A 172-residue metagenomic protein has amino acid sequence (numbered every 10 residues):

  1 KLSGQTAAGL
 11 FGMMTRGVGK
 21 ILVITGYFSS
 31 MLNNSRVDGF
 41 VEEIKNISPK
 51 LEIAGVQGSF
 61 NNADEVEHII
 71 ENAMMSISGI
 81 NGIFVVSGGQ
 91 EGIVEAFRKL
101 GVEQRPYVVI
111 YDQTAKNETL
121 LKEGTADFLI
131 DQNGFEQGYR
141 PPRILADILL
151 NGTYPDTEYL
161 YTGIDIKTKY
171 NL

Functional and structural regions predicted by a protein language model:
K1-G12, E123-F135: Short beta-strand elements at the ligand-binding edges of bilobed clamshell
S3-A7, M31-L51, E65, I69 (+2 more regions): Short, solvent-exposed amphipathic alpha-helices that sit in or adjacent to ligand/effector-binding or catalytic
G12-I21: Glycine-rich phosphate/diphosphate-binding loops that line cofactor/substrate pockets in enzymes
M14, N34, D38-I47, V94 (+2 more regions): Non-catalytic structural scaffold of enzyme domains
K20-S29: Short beta-strand segments enriched in small/hydrophobic residues
V23, I44-D64, Q104: Short beta-strand elements in bilobed, periplasmic/extracellular small-molecule ligand-binding domains
F40, G58-K116: Hydrophobic alpha-helical
N133-L172: Hinge/cleft segment of the Venus flytrap/periplasmic-binding protein
